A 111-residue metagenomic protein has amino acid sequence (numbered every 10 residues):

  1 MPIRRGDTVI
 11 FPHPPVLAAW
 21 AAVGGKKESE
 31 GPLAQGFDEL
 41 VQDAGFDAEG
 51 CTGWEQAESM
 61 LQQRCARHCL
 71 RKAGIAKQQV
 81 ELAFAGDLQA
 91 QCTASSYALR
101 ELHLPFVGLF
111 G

Functional and structural regions predicted by a protein language model:
M1-V107: Conserved "HGTGT" condensation-loop signature of ketosynthase/thiolase-family condensing enzymes that catalyze
L109-G111: Acidic, His- and aromatic-enriched active-site or binding-groove loops in soluble protein domains that engage sugars
